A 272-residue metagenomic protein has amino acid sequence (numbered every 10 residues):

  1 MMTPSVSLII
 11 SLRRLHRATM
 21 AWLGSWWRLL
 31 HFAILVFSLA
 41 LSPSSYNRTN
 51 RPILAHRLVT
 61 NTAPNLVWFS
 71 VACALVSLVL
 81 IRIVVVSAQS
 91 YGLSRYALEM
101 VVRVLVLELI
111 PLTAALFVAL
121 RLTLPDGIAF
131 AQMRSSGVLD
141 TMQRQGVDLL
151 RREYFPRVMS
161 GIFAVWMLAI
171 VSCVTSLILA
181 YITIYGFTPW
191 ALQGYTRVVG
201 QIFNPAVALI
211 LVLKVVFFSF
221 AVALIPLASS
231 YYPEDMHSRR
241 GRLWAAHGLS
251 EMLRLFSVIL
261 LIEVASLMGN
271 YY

Functional and structural regions predicted by a protein language model:
P4-I53, P233, H237-S238: Short, membrane-interfacial amphipathic segments enriched in basic
F37-A55, L78-L93: Helix-loop-helix hairpins and the membrane-proximal interhelical loops of multi-pass alpha-helical transport proteins
A55-A63, L98, V102-V106, I110 (+5 more regions): Alpha-helical membrane-interface segments at transmembrane helix boundaries
T62, L66, S70, L109 (+4 more regions): Selective transmembrane-helix segments that form parts of the transport pathway or gating/packing helices in multipass
N65-V85, L255-S266: Hydrophobic alpha-helical transmembrane segments of multi-pass membrane transport/permease proteins
I83-L107, V171-V216, L224-G248, N270-Y272: Membrane-interfacial helix-loop-helix connectors in multipass membrane proteins
A97-S135, L139: Hydrophobic alpha-helical transmembrane segments of multi-pass membrane transport proteins
F130-V158, R240-W244: Short cytoplasmic-facing helical segments at TM-TM junctions of multi-pass membrane proteins
